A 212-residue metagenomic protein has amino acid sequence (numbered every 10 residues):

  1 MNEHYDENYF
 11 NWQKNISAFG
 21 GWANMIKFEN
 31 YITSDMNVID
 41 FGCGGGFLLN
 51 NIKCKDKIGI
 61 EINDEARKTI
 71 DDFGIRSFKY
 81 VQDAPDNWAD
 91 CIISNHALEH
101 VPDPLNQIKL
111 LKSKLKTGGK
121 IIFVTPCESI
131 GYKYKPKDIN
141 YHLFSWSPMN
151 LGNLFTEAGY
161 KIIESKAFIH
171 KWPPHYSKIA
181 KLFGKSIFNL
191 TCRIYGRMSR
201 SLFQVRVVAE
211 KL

Functional and structural regions predicted by a protein language model:
M1-N87, C91-N95, L105-I108, K166-F168 (+1 more regions): Conserved N-terminal segment of class I S-adenosyl-L-methionine
K14-G20, F47, C91, P102-L111 (+1 more regions): S-adenosyl-L-methionine-dependent methyltransferase catalytic module, highlighting the catalytic core
H96-H100: A short His-aromatic
